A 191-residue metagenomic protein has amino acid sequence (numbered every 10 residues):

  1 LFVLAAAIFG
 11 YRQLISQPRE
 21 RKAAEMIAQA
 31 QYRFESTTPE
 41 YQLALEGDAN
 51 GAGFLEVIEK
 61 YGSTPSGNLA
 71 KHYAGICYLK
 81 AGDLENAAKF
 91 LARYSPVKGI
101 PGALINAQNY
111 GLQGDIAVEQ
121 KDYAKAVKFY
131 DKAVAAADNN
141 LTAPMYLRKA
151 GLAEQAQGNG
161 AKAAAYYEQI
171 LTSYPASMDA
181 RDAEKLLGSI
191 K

Functional and structural regions predicted by a protein language model:
Q17, E59-G67, A81, S95-A107 (+2 more regions): Short solvent-exposed coil/turn linkers within tandem alpha-helical repeat scaffolds
